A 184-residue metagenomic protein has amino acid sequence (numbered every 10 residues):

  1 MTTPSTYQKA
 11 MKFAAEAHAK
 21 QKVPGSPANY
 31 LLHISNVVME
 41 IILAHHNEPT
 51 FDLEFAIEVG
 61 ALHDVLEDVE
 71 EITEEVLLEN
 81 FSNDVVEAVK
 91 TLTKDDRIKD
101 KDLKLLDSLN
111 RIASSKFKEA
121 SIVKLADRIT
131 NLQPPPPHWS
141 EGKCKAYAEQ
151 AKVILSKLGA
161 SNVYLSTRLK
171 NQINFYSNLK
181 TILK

Functional and structural regions predicted by a protein language model:
M1-K184: Active-site helical microenvironments for divalent-metal-assisted chemistry
